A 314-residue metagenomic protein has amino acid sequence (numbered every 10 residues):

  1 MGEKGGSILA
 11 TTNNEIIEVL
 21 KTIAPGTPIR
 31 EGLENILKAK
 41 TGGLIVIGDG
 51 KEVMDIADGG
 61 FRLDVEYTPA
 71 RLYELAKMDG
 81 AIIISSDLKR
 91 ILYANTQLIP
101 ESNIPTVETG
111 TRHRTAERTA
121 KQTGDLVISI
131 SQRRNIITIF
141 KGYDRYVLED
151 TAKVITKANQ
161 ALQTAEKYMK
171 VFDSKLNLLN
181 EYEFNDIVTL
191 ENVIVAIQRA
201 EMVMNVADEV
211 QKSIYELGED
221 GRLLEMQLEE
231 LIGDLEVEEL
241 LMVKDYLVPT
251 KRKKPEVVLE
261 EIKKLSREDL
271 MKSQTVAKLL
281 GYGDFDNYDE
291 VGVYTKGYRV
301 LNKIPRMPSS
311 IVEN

Functional and structural regions predicted by a protein language model:
G2-S266: Divalent-cation
V237-E313: Long, highly charged, low-complexity intrinsically disordered interaction regions that mediate electrostatic DNA/RNA
